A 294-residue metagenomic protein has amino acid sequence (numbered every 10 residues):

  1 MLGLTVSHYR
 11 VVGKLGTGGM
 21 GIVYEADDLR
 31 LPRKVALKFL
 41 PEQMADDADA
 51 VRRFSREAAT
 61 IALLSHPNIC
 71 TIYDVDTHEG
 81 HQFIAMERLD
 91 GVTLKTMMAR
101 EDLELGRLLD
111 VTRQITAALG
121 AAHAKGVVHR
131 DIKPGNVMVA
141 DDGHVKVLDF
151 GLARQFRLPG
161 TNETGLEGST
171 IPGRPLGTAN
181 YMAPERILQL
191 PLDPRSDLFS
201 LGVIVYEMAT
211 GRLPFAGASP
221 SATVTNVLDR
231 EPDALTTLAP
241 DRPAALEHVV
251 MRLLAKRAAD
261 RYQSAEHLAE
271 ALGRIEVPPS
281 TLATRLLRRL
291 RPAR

Functional and structural regions predicted by a protein language model:
I22: Conserved N-lobe ATP-binding subsite of Hanks-type protein kinase domains, especially the beta3 VAIK lysine
P41-L63: AlphaC helix of the eukaryotic protein kinase fold
A45-A48, D142-L148, A153-P184, L188: Activation segment of protein kinases
L63, V111-T112: Hydrophobic/aromatic scaffold residues of ePK-like serine/threonine protein kinase catalytic domains
V75: Activation-segment/catalytic-loop signature of the eukaryotic protein kinase fold
E79-T93: Conserved short submotifs of the Hanks-type protein kinase catalytic core that shape the nucleotide-binding pocket
T93-L103: AlphaC helix of the protein kinase catalytic domain
R113, L119-G120, A124, G135-M138 (+2 more regions): C-terminal lobe helix-coil module of Hanks-type protein kinase domains
